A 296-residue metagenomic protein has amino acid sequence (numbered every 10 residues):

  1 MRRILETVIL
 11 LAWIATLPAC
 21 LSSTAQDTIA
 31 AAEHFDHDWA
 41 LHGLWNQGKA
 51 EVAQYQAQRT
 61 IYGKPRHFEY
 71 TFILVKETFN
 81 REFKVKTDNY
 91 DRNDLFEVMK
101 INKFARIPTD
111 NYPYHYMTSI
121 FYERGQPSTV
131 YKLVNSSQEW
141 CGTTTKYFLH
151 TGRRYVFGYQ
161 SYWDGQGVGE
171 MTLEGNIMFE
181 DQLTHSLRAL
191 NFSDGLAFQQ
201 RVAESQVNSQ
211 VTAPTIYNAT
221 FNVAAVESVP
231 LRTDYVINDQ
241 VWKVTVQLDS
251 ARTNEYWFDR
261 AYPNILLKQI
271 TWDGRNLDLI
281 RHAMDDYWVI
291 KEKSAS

Functional and structural regions predicted by a protein language model:
M1-I9: Bacterial N-terminal signal peptides that target proteins for export
E6-T7, F192, S205: General helical structural elements
L21-S22: Bacterial signal peptide processing site
Q26-G152, A197-S296: Acidic, serine/threonine-rich low-complexity disordered tracts
Y147-Q199: Surface-exposed beta-loop interaction hotspot
